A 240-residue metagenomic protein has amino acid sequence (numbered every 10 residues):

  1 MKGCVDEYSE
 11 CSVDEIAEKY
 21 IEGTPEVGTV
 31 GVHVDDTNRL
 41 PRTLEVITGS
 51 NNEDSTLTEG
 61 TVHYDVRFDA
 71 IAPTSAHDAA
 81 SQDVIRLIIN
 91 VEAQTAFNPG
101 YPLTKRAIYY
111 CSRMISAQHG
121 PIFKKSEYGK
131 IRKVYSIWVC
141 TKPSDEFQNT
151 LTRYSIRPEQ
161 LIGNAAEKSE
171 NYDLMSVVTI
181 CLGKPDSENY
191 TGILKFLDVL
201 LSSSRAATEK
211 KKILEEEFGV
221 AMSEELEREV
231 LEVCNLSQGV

Functional and structural regions predicted by a protein language model:
K2-G239: Elongated, amphipathic alpha-helical interaction scaffolds
